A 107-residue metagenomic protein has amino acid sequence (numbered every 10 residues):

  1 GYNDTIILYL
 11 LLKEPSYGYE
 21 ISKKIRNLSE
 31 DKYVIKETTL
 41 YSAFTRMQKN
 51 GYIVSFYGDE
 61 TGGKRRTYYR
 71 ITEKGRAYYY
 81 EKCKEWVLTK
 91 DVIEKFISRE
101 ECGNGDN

Functional and structural regions predicted by a protein language model:
G1-T39: N-terminal helix-turn-helix DNA-binding core of bacterial DNA-binding proteins
Y9, K23, S42, Y80 (+1 more regions): A cross-family signal for key residues in well-ordered alpha-helices that form functional helical elements
I25, T45, E60-T61: Short secondary-structure boundary/capping segments
L40-M47: Basic amphipathic alpha-helical segments that dock to polyanions
G51: Glycine-centered, phosphate/nucleic-acid-interacting loop/turn motifs that mediate DNA/RNA or nucleotide
S55: Short beta-strand "wing" residues that participate in macromolecule-binding interfaces
T61-C83: Basic, amphipathic "hinge/linker" alpha-helix immediately C-terminal to the N-terminal HTH DNA-binding motif
R76-N107: Amphipathic alpha-helical dimerization/coiled-coil segments that flank or bridge DNA-binding/regulatory modules
